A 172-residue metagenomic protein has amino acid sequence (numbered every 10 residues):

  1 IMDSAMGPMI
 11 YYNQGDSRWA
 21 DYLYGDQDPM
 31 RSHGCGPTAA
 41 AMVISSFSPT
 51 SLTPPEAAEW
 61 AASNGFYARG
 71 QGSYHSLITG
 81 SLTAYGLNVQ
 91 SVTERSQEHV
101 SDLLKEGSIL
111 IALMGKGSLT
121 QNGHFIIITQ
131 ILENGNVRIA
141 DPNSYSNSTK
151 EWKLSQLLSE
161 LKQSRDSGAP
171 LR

Functional and structural regions predicted by a protein language model:
I1-D3, M9, I131-R172: Noncatalytic regulatory segments and standalone regulatory/sensor domains
I1-Y67: Active-site-adjacent structural segments surrounding the nucleophilic cysteine of cysteine proteases and isopeptidases
S17-W19, M42, T50-S51, G65-A68 (+4 more regions): Solvent-exposed loop/turn segments at secondary-structure junctions within structured extracellular/periplasmic domains
Q27-G36, P49, G70-Y74, V92 (+2 more regions): Extracytoplasmic/periplasmic, Sec-exported soluble proteins
G36-I44, P54-A58, H75, T79-L82 (+5 more regions): Extracytoplasmic/secreted envelope proteins and their assembly/folding machinery, especially bacterial periplasmic
A39, V43, F47-S51, N64-G65 (+4 more regions): Sec/Tat-exported extracytoplasmic proteins
L52, A58-E94: Mid-length scaffold segments of soluble, non-membrane domains
N88-R138, P142: Active-site-adjacent substructure of cysteine-protease-like catalytic cores
